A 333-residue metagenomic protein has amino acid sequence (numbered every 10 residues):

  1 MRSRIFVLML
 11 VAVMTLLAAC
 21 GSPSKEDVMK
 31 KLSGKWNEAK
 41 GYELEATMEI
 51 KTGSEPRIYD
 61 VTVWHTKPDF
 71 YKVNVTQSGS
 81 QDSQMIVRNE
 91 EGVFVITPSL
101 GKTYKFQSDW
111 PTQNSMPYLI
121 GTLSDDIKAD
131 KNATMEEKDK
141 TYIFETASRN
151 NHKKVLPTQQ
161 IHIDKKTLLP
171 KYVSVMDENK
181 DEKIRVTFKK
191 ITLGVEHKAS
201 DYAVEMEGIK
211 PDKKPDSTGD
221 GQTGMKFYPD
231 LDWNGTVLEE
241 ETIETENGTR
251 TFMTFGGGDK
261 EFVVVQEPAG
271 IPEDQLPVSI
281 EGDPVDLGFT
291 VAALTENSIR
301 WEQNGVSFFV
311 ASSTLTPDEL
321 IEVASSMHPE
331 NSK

Functional and structural regions predicted by a protein language model:
M1-L10: Positively charged n-region of N-terminal signal peptides that target proteins for export
R2, L16-H65, F70, K131 (+2 more regions): N-terminal leader/targeting segments and the immediate start of mature chains
M9-L17: Bacterial N-terminal signal peptides
W64-P117, D177, D181-T187: An acidic-aromatic
V73, V173-V175, V310: Beta-strand-dense domains in secreted/periplasmic systems and polymorphic toxin scaffolds
E90-K153, P157: Flexible, processing/modification-adjacent segments and terminal tails in exported/periplasmic/extracellular proteins
D139-M206: Gly/Pro-enriched, hydrophobic low-complexity segments that function as extracytoplasmic propeptides/linkers
D212-N304: Short, solvent-exposed recognition patches
